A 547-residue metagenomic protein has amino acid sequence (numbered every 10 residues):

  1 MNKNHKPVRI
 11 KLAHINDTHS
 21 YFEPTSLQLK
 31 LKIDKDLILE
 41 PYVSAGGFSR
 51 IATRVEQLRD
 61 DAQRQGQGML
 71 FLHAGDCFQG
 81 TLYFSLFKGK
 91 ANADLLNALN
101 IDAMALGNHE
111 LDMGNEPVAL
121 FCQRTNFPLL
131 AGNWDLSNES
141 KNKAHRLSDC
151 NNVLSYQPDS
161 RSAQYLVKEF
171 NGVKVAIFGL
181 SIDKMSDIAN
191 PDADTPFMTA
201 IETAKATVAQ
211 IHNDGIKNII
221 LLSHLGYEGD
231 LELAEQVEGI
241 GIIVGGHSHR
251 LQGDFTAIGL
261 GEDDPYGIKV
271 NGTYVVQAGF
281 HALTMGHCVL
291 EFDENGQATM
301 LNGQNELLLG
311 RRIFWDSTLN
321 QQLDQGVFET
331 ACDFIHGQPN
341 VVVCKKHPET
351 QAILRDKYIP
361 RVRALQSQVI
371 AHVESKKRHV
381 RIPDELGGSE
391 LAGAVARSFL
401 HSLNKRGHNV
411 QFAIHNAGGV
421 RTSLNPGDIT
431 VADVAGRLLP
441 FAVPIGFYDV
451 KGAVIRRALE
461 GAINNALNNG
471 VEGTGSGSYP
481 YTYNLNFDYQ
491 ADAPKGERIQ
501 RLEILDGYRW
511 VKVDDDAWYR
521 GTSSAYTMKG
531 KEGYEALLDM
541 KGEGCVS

Functional and structural regions predicted by a protein language model:
M1-L309, L391, S398, A413 (+4 more regions): Acidic, metal/ion-coordinating pockets
K3-K11, Y21, R146-Y156, A163-Y165 (+4 more regions): Feature captures C-terminal
K6-P7, C288-N425: A short C-terminal boundary segment appended to hydrolase-like catalytic domains
I15-Q28, T330, P360-K376, T430-V434: Short, compositionally biased low-complexity segments
Q28-I38, V369-P383, A536-L538: Acidic/histidine-rich, surface-exposed loop or edge segments in extracytoplasmic proteins
E40-Y42, H145, D149-N151, Y156-Q157 (+8 more regions): Surface-exposed intrinsically disordered loops and tails
F84, P383, G387, V443: Conserved aromatic-histidine-acidic binding/catalytic patches
K174, V380, W510-K512: Short, solvent-exposed loop/turn motifs
